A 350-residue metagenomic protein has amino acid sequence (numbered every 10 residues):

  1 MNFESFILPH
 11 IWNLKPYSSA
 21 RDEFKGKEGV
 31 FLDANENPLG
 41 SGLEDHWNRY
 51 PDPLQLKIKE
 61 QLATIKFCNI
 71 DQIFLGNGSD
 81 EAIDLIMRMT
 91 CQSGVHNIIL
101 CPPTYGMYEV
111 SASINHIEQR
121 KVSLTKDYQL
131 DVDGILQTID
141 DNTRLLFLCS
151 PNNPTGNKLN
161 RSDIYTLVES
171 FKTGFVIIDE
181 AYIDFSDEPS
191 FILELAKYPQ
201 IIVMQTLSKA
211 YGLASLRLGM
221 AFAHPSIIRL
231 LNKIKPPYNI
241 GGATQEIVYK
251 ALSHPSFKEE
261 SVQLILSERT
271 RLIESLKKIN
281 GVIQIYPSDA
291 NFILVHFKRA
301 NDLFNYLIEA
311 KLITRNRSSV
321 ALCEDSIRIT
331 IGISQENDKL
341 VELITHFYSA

Functional and structural regions predicted by a protein language model:
M1-T64: N-terminal "arm"/small-domain region of PLP-dependent enzymes with the aminotransferase-like
L43, R299-Y306, E336-K339: Short, conserved charged micro-motifs
L56-N97, N115: Phosphate-binding glycine-rich loop
Q92-L148: PLP-dependent aminotransferase-like
S113, V132-D141, P154-V176, E180-L213: Active-site pre-lysine segment of PLP-dependent enzymes
S162, E309-A310, S319-A350: PLP-dependent enzyme catalytic core of the Aspartate aminotransferase-like
Q200-K278, I285: PLP-dependent aminotransferase class I/II
I265-L266, K278-A310: Conserved PLP-binding catalytic core of the aspartate aminotransferase-like
